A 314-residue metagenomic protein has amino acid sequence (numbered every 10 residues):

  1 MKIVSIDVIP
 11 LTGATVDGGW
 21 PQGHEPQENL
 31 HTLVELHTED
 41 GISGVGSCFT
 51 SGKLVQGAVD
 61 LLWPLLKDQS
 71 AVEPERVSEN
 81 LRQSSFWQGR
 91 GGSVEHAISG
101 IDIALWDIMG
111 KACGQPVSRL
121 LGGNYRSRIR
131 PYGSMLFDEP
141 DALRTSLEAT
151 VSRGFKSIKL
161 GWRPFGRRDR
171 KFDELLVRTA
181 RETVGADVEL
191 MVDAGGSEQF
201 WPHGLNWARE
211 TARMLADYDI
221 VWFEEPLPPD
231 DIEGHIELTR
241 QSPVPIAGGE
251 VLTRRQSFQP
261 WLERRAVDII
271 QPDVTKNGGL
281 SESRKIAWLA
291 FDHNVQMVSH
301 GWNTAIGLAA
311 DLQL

Functional and structural regions predicted by a protein language model:
M1-S43: Structured beta-strand/loop patches that form or line metal/cofactor-binding pockets in enzymes
I3, G41, L62, I101 (+7 more regions): Conserved, mostly hydrophobic/aromatic
H37-A112: Metal- or metallocofactor-binding catalytic centers and their adjacent structured scaffolds across diverse enzyme
G57, P64, R213, D219 (+2 more regions): Shared catalytic-loop signature of beta/alpha-barrel
D102-A142: Glycine-rich, aromatic-flanked loop segments that form ligand/cofactor-binding clefts across common enzyme folds
M109-G110, V184, T239, A290: A generic structural signal for well-ordered alpha-helical segments
R128-S242: Metal-dependent enolase-superfamily TIM-barrel catalytic cores that perform enediolate-based chemistry
